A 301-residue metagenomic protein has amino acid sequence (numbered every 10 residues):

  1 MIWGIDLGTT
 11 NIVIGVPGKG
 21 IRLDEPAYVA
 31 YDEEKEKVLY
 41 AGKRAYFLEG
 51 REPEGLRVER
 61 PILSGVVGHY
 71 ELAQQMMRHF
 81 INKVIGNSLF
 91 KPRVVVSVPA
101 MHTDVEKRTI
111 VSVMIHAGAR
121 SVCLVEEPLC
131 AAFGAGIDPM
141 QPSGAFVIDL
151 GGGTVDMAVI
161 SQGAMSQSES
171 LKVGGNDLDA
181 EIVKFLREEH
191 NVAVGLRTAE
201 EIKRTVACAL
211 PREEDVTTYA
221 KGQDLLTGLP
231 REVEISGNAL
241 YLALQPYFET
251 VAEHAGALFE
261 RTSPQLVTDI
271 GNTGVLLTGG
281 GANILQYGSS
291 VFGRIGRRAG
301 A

Functional and structural regions predicted by a protein language model:
M1-L150, A158-V275, A282-A301: Nucleotide/phosphate-binding catalytic cleft detector across ATP-hydrolyzing and phosphate-transferring enzymes
